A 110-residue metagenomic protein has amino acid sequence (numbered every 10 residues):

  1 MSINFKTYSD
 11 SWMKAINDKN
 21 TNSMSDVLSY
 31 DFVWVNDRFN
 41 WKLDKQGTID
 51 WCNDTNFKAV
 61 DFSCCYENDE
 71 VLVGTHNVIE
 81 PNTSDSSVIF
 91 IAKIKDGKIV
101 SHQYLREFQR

Functional and structural regions predicted by a protein language model:
M1-N22, D26, Y30, K98: Short, low-complexity N-terminal intrinsically disordered segments enriched in polar/charged residues
V35, F39-K42, G47-R110: A beta-strand edge to alpha-helix "cap/lid" segment located at domain peripheries
